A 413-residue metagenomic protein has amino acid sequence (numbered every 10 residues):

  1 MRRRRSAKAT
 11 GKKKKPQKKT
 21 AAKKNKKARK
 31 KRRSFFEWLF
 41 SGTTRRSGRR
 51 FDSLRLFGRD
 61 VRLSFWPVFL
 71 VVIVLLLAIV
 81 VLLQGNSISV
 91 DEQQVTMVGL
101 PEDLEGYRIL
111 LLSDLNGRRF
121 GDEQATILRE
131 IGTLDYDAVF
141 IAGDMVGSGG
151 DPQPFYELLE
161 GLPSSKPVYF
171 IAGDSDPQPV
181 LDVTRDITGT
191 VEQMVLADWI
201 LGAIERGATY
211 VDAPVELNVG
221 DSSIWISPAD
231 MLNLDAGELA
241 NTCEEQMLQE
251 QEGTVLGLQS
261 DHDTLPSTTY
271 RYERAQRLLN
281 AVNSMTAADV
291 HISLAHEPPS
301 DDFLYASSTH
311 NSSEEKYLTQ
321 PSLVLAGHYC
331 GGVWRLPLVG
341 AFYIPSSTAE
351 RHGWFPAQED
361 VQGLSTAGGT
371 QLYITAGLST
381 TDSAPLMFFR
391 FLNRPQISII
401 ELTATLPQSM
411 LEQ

Functional and structural regions predicted by a protein language model:
R5, K23-D103: N-terminal membrane-anchoring alpha-helices
E37-S41, G48-D60, F65, A376-Q413: A short C-terminal boundary segment appended to hydrolase-like catalytic domains
F65, V71-L158: N-terminal active-site segment of His-dependent metallophosphoesterases
L110-S113, A138-D144, S148, P167-D174 (+4 more regions): Active-site neighborhood of phospho(di)ester-bond hydrolases with catalytic His/Asp-centered motifs
G117-D122, G147-G150, D174-L181, A213-V219 (+5 more regions): Active-site environment of divalent metal-dependent phosphoester hydrolases
E123-V219, Y317: Core catalytic region of metal-dependent phosphoesterases/phosphodiesterases, especially metallo-beta-lactamase-like
E160, P299-P395: Conserved beta-sheet core of the metallophosphoesterase superfamily
V183-W199, A203-G207, G220-L294, D301-D302 (+2 more regions): Binuclear metal-dependent hydrolase catalytic cores centered on His/Asp/Glu-rich metal-binding motifs
